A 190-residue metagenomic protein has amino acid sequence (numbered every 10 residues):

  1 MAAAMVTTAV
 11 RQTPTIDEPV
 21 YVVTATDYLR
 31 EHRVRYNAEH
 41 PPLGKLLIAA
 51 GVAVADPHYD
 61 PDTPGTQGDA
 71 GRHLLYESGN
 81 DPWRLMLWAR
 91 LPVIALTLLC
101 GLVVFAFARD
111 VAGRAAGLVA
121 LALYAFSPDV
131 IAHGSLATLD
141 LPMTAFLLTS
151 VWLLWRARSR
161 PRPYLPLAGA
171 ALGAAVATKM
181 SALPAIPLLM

Functional and structural regions predicted by a protein language model:
M1-E18, R30-R33, L123-F126: Transmembrane signal-anchor helices characteristic of membrane glycosylation enzymes that use polyprenol
T7, A95, V111-A112, F126 (+3 more regions): Transmembrane helix irregularities
T15-I16, A132-P142: Short acidic/glycine- and proline-prone juxtamembrane loop motifs at membrane-interface regions of multi-pass membrane
R30, V34-P92: Interfacial juxtamembrane loops and adjacent helix segments that form the catalytic/substrate-binding surfaces
G44, I48-A55, A89-A106, M143-F146 (+1 more regions): Transmembrane alpha-helices of multi-pass, membrane-embedded glycan-processing enzymes that use lipid-linked
R109, S150-L165: Membrane-interface transmembrane helices that cradle and orient dolichyl/undecaprenyl
A120-A125, W152, L172, V176: Short helix- or helix-capping micro-motifs that position conserved polar/aromatic residues at function-defining sites
P166-L167, S181-M190: Transmembrane-embedded, aromatic-rich helix segments that form part of the hydrophobic channel/pocket engaging
